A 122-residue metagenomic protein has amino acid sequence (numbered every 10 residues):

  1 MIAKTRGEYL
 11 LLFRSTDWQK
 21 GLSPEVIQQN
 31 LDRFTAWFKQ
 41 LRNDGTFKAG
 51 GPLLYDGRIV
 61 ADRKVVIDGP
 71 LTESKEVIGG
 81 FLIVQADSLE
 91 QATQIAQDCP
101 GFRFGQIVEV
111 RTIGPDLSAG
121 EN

Functional and structural regions predicted by a protein language model:
M1-N122: Conserved, structured core segments of small domains
